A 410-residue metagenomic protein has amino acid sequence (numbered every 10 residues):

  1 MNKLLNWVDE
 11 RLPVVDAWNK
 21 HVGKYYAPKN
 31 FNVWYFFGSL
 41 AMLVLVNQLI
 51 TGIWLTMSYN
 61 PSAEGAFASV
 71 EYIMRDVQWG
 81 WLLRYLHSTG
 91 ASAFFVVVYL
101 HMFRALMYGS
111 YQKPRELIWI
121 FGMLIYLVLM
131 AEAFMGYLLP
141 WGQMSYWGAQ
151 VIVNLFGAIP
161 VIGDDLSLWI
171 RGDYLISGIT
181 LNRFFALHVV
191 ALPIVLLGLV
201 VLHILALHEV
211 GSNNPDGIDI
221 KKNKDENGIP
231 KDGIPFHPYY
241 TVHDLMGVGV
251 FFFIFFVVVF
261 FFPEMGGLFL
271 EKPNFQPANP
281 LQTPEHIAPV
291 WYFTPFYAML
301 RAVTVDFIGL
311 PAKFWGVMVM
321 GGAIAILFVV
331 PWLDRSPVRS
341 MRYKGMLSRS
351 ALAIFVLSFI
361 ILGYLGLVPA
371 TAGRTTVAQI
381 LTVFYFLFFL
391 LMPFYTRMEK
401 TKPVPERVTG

Functional and structural regions predicted by a protein language model:
M1-A93, V97-G410: Membrane-embedded and interfacial regions of multi-pass energy-transducing membrane proteins
